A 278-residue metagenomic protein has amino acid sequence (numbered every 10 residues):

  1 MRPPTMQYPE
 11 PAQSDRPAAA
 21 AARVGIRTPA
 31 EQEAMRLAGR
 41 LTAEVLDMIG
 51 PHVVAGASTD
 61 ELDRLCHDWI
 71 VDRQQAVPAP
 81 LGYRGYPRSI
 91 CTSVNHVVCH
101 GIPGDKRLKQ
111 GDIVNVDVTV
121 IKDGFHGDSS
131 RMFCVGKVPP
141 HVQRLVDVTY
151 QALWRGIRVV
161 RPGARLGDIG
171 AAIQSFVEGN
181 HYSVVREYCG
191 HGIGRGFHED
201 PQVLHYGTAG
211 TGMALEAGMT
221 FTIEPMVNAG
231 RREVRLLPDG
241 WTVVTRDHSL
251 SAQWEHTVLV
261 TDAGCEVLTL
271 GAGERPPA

Functional and structural regions predicted by a protein language model:
M1-A278: Active-site neighborhoods and metal-handling regions in enzymes and metal-associated proteins
